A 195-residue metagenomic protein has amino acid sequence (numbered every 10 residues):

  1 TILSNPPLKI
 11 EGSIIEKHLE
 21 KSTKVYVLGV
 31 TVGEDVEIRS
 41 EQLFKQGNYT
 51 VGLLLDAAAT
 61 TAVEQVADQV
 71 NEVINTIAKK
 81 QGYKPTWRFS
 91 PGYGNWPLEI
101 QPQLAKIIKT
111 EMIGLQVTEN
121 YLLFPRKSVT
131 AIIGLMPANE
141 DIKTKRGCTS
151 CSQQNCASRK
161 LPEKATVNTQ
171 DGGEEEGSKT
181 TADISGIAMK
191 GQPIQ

Functional and structural regions predicted by a protein language model:
T1-S13, K79-G177, I184-Q195: Compositionally biased, low-complexity/repeat regions
T1-V51, D171-G177, I194: Active-site helix-to-loop segments that bind/position phosphate- or nucleotide-bearing substrates and donors across
F44-N95: Long, amphipathic alpha-helical coupling/dimerization segments that relay conformational signals between
